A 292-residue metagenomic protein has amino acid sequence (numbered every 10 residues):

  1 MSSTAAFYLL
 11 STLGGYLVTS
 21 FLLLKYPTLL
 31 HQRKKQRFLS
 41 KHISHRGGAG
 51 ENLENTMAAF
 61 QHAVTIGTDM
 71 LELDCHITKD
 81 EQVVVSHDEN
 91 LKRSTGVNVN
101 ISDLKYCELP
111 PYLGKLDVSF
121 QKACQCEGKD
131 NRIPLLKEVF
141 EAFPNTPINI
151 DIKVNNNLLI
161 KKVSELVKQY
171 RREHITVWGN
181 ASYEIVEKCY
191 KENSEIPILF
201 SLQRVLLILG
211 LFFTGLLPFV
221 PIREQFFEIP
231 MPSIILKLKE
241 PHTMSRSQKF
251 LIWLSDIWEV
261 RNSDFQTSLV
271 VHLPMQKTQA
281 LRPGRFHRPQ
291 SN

Functional and structural regions predicted by a protein language model:
S2-K34, L39, H87-S201, G215-Q279: Metal-dependent phosphodiesterase/phospholipase catalytic core, i.e., the His/Asp/Glu-rich active-site region
Y26-G50, M57-F60: N-terminal signal-anchor transmembrane helix
H42-N55, A123-D130, L199, R204-L207: Active-site mouth loops of central-metabolism enzymes
S44, L73, I150-I152, I229 (+1 more regions): Conserved beta-strand positions
R46-G47, E54-T56, N180, L202-R204 (+2 more regions): Glycine-rich beta-to-alpha transition loops that act as phosphate-gripper elements at the mouths of alpha/beta enzyme
N52-H62, R132-L136, V205-V220: Short, acidic/polar
A59-I77, V139, V220-F227: Catalytic domains of carbohydrate-active enzymes, especially glycoside hydrolases
